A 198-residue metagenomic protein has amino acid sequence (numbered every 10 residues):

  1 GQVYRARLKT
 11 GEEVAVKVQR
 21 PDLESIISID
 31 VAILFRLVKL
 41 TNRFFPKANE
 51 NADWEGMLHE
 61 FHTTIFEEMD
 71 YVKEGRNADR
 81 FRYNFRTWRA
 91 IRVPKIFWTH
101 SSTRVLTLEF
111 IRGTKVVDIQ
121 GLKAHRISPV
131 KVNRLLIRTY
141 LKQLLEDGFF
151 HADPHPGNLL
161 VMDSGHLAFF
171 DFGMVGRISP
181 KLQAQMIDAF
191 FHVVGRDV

Functional and structural regions predicted by a protein language model:
G1-V198: Conserved catalytic cores of large enzyme domains
